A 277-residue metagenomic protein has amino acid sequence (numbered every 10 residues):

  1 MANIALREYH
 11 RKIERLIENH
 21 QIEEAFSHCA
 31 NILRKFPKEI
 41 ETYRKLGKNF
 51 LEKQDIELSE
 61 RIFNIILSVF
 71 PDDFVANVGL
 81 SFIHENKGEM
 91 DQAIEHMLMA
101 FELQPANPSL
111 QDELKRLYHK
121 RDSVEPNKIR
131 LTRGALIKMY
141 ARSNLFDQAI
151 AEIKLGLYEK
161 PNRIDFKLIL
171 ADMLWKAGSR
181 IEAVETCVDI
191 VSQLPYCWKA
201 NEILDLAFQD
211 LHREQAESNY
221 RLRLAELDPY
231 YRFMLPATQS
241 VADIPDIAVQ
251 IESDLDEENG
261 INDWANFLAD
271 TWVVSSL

Functional and structural regions predicted by a protein language model:
I4-E41, K45-L58, L131-Y158: Alpha-helical segment of the N-proximal tetratricopeptide repeat
A5-L6, I40-E41, F74-V78, P108-S109 (+5 more regions): Helix-start (N-cap) detector for alpha-helical repeat units in TPR-like alpha-solenoids, especially tetratricopeptide
E18, E52-K53, N86, L103 (+4 more regions): Register position in tetratricopeptide repeats
K35, V69-F70, N86, L103 (+4 more regions): Structural marker of alpha-solenoid helical repeat scaffolds
P108, S143, L211-E214, L227-L277: Intrinsically disordered, low-complexity acidic segments enriched in Asp/Glu and Pro
